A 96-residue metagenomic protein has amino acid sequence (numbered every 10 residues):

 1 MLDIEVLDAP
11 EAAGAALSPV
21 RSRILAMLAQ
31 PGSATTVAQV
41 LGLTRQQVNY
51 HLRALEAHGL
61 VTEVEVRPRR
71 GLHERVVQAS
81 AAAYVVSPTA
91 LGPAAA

Functional and structural regions predicted by a protein language model:
M1-G14: Short, Lys/Arg-enriched N-terminal segment that forms or immediately precedes the first helix of a structured domain
A13, H58, P68-A96: Conserved segment of winged-helix/HTH DNA-binding domains
G14-R21: Short helix-coil-helix linker/hinge
S22-A26: Pre-recognition alpha-helix immediately N-terminal to the DNA-recognition helix within helix-turn-helix or winged-helix
Q30-T36: Short capping segments at the starts of secondary-structure elements
T36-G42, L55: A short acidic, leucine-rich amphipathic alpha-helix
T44-Q47: Helix-turn-helix DNA-binding motif, specifically the short coil turn and the N-cap/start of the second
